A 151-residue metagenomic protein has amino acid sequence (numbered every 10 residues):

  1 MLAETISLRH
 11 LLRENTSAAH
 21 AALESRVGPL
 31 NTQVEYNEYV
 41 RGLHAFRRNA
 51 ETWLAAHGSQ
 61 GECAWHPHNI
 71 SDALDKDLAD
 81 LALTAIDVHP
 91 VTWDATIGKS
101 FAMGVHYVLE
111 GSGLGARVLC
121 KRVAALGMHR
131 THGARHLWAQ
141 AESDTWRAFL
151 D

Functional and structural regions predicted by a protein language model:
M1-D151: Metal- and O2-centered redox machinery and metal/ROS homeostasis
